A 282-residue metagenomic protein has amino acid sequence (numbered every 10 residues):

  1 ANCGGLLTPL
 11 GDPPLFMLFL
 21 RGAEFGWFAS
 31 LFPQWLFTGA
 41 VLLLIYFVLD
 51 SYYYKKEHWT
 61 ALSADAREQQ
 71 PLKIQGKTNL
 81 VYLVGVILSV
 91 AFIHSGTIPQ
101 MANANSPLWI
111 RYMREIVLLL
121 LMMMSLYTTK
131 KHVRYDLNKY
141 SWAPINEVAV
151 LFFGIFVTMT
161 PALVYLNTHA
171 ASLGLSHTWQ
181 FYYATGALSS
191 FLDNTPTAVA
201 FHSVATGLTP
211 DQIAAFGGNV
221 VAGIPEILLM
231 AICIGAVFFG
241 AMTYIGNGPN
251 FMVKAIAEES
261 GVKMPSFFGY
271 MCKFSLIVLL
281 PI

Functional and structural regions predicted by a protein language model:
A1, P13, M17-P33, T160-M242 (+2 more regions): Membrane-interfacial helix-loop connectors
A1-L6, S63-P71, L80, P144-V157 (+2 more regions): Small-residue-rich segments of transmembrane alpha-helices in multi-pass membrane proteins, especially helix faces
L7, M17, G26-Q70, F238-I282: Juxtamembrane and boundary regions of transmembrane helices in multi-pass small-molecule transporters and channels
P13-R21, F32, A40, L44 (+3 more regions): Transmembrane helical cores of multi-pass secondary ion antiporters/exchangers
A23, W27, L31, R67 (+11 more regions): Membrane-helix interfacial "entry" motifs
W27-T129, L276: Core mid-bundle transmembrane helix pairs that form the ion/substrate translocation pathway in diverse multi-pass
K77-S89, V150-F156, A231, K273-P281: Hydrophobic membrane-spanning alpha-helices of multi-pass integral membrane proteins
L83-L208: Transmembrane helical segments that form the transport core of multi-pass membrane transport proteins
